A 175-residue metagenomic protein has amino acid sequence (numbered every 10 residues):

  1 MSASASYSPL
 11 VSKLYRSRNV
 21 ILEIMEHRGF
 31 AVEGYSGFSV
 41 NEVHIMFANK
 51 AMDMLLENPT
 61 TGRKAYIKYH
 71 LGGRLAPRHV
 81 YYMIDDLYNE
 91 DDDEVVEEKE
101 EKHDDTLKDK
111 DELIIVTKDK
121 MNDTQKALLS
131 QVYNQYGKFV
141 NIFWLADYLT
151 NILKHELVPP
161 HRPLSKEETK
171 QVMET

Functional and structural regions predicted by a protein language model:
M1-D111, D123, A127-V132: Helix-rich terminal scaffold detector
D111-E112, I152: Short glycine-rich, basic-tinged beta-strand/loop micro-motifs
I115-T117: Short beta-strand/turn micro-motifs composed of small residues that flank or help shape donor/cofactor-binding pockets
M121-E174: Extended boundary segments
